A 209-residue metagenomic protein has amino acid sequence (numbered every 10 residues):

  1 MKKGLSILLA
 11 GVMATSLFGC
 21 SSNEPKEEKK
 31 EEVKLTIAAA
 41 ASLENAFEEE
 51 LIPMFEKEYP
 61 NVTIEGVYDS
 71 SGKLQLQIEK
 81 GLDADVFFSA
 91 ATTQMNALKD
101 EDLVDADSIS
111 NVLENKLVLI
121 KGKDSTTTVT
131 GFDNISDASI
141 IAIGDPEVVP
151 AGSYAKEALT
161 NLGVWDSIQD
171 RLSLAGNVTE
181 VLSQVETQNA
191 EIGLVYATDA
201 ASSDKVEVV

Functional and structural regions predicted by a protein language model:
M1-G4: Positively charged n-region of N-terminal signal peptides that target proteins for export
T15-G19: C-terminal motif of bacterial Sec signal peptides marking the signal peptidase cleavage site
C20-E49, G72, E79-K80, A91-T92 (+3 more regions): Exported/periplasmic ABC-transporter solute-binding proteins
I37, A46-G66: Short alpha-helix C-terminal cap/hinge motif
K57-V62, L103, G163-S167: Short helix-capping segments at alpha-helix termini
N61, D83-A84, A190: Short, high-confidence coil segments that cap the C-terminus of an alpha-helix and link into the following beta-strand
N61-I78: Central regulatory/effector-binding core of bacterial HTH transcription factors
D85-S89: Periplasmic-binding protein-like
